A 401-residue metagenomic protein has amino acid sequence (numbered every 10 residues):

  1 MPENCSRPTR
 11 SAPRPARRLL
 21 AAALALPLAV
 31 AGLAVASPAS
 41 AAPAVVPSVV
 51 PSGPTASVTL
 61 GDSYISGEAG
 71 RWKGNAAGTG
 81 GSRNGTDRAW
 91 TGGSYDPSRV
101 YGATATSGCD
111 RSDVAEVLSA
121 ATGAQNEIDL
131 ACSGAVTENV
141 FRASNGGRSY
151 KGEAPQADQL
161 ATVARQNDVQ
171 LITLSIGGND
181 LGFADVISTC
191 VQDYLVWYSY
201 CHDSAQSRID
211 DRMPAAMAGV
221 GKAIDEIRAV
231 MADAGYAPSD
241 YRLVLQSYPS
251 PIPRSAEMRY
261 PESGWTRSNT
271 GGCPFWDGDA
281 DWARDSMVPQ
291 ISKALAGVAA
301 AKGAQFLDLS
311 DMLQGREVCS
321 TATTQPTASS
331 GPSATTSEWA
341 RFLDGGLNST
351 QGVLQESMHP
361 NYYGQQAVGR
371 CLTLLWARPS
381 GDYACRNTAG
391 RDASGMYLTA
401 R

Functional and structural regions predicted by a protein language model:
M1-P43: Secretory targeting and sorting signals
A39-T55: Low-complexity, acidic Ser/Thr/Pro-rich repeat tracts that form intrinsically disordered stalk/linker regions of very
P51, G67-K73, N139-R142, F183-S188 (+2 more regions): Short, solvent-exposed loop/turn and secondary-structure capping segments
T55-W72, A77, R83-D87, N179-L181 (+1 more regions): Catalytic nucleophile-elbow at a beta strand-turn-alpha helix junction centered on a G-D-S/GDSL motif, marking
G80-A215: Conserved SGNH/GDSL esterase-like catalytic core that processes O-acyl groups on lipids and polysaccharides
E116-E127, A216-L243, R284-L309: A structural motif corresponding to the C-terminal end of an alpha-helix and its immediate exit/capping segment
S250-H359: Mobile gating loops/cap/lid regions near enzyme active sites that modulate substrate access
T335-R391: Histidine-centered active-site loop/cap adjacent to the catalytic His in serine esterases/O-acetyl transfer systems
